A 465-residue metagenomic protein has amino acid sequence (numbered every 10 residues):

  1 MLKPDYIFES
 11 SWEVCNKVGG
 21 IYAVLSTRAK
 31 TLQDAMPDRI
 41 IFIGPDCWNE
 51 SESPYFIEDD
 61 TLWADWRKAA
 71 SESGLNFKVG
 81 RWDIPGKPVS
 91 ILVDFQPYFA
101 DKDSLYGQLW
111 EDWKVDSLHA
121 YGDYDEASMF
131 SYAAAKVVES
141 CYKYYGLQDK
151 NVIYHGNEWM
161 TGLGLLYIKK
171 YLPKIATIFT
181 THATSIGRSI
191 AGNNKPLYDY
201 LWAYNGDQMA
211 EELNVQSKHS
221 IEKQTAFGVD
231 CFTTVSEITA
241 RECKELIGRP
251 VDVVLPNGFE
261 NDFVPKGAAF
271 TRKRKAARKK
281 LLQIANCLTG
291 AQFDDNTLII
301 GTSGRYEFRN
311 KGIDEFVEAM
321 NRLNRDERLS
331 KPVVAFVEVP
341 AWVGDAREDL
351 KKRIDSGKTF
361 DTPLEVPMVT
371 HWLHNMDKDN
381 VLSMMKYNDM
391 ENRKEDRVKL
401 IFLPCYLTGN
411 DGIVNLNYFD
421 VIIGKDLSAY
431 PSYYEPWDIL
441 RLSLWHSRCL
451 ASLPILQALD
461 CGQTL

Functional and structural regions predicted by a protein language model:
M1-L465: Catalytic cores of nucleotide-sugar-dependent glycosyltransferases that transfer UDP/GDP/TDP-activated
